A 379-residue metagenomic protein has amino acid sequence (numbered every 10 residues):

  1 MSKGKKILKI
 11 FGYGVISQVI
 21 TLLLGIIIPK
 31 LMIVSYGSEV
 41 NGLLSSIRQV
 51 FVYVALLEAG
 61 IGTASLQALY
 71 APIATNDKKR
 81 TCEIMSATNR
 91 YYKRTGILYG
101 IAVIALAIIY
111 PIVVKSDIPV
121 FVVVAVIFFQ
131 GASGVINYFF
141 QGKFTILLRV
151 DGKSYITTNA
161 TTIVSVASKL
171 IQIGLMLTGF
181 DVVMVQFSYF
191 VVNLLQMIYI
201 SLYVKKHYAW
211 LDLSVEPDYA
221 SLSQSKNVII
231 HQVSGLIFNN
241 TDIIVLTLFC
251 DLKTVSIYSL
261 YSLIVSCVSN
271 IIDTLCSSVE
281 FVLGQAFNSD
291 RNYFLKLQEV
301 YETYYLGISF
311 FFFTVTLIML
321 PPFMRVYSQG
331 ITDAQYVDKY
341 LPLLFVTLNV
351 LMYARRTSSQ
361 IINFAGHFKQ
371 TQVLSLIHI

Functional and structural regions predicted by a protein language model:
M1-G25, K79-S86, R90, V123 (+4 more regions): N-terminal membrane topogenesis motif
M1-I7, V182-V183, I198-N240, I244 (+1 more regions): Interhelical loop/hinge segments that connect adjacent transmembrane helices in multipass membrane
M1-K3, V19, I101-A105, F144-V150 (+5 more regions): C-terminal transmembrane helix end/exit motif
G4-L8, G134-N159, G174, V183 (+2 more regions): Membrane-interface junctions at transmembrane-helix termini in multi-pass inner-membrane proteins
K6-Y70, G100-L106, F129, K169 (+3 more regions): Signature of the first transmembrane helix
Q18, V124, F128-F129, T158-K206 (+4 more regions): Hydrophobic alpha-helical transmembrane segments
V19, N89-S116, V135, L170-G174 (+1 more regions): Alpha-helical transmembrane segments of multi-pass membrane transport and lipid-handling proteins
A59-T75, T145, R149, Y208 (+2 more regions): Helix-loop junctions and terminal segments of transmembrane helices in multi-pass membrane transport/translocation
